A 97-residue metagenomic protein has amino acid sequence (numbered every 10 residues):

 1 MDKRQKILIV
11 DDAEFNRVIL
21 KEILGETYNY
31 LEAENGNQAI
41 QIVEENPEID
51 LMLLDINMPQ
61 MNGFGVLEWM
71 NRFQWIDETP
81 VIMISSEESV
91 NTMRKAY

Functional and structural regions predicted by a protein language model:
M1-L8: Non-catalytic signal-transmission and effector/linker regions of two-component phosphorelay proteins
E14-L31: Two-component/phosphorelay signaling modules centered on CheY-like receiver
A33-Q38, M93: Conserved Asp/Asn-Gly motif in the active-site loop of CheY-like receiver
P47-L53: Active-site beta3 strand of CheY-like receiver
M58: Receiver (REC) domain active-site loop signature in two-component systems and cognate sites in sensor histidine kinases
E87-E88: Short, conserved "switch-loop" micro-motifs in signal-transduction and mechanochemical regulators
